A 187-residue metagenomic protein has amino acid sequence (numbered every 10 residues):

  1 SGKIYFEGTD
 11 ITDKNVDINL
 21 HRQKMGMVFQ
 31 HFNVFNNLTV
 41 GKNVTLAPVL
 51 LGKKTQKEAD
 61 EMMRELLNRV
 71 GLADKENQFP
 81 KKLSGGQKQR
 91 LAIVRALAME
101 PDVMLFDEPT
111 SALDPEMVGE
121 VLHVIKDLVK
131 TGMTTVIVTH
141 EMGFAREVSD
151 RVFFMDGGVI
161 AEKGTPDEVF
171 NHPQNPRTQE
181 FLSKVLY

Functional and structural regions predicted by a protein language model:
S1-P166: ABC family nucleotide-binding domain
K163, D167-Y187: C-terminal boundary and immediately downstream tail of ABC-type ATPase nucleotide-binding domains
